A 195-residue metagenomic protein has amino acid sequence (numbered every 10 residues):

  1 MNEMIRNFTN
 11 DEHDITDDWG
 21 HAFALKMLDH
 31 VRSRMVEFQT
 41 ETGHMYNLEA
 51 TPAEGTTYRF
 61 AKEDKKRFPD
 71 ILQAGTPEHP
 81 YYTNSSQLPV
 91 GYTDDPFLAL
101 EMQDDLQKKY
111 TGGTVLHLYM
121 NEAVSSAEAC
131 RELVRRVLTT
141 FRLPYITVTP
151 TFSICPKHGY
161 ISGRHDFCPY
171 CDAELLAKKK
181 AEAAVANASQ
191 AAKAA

Functional and structural regions predicted by a protein language model:
N2-A195: Long, C-terminal-biased catalytic regions of enzyme "large/alpha" subunits
